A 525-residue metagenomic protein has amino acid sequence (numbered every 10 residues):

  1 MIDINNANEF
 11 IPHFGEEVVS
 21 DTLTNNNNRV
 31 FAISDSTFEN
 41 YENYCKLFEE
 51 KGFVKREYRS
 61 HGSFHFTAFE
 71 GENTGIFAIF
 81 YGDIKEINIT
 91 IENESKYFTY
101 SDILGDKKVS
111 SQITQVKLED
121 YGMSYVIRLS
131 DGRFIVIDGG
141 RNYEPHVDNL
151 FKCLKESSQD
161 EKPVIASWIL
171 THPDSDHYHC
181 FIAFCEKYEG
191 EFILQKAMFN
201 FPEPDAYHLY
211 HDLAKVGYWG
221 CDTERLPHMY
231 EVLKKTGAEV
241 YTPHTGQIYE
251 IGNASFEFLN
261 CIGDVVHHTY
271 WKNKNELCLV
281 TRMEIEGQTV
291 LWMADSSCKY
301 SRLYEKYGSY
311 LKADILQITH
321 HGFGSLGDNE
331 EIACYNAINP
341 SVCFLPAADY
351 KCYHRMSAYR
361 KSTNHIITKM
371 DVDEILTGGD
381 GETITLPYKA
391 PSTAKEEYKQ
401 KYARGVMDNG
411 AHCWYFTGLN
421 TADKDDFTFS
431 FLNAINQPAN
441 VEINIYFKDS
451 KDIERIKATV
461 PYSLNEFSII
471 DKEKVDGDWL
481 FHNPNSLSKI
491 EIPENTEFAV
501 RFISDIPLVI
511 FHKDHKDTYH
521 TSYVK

Functional and structural regions predicted by a protein language model:
M1-A32: Compositionally biased P/S/T/G-rich terminal and signal peptide-adjacent segments that lie outside catalytic cores
F10, D35-R56: Amphipathic alpha-helical segments
K55-A78: Ser/Thr-rich, low-complexity intrinsically disordered terminal regions
E94-P163, K234, T242-K312, T383-K399: Core dinuclear metal-dependent hydrolase active-site scaffold
Y121, Y143-E144, P173-H179, P204-Y207 (+5 more regions): Active-site environment of divalent metal-dependent phosphoester hydrolases
G132, E144-E203, Y307-F323, N339-C343: Active-site metal-binding motif and surrounding structural segment of the metallo-beta-lactamase
K196, P204, H208-E257, W271-K274 (+2 more regions): Binuclear metal-ion centers of metallo-dependent hydrolases, dominated by the metallo-beta-lactamase
K399-K525: Gly/Pro-rich, tryptophan- and cysteine-flecked surface segments typical of secreted/extracellular proteins
